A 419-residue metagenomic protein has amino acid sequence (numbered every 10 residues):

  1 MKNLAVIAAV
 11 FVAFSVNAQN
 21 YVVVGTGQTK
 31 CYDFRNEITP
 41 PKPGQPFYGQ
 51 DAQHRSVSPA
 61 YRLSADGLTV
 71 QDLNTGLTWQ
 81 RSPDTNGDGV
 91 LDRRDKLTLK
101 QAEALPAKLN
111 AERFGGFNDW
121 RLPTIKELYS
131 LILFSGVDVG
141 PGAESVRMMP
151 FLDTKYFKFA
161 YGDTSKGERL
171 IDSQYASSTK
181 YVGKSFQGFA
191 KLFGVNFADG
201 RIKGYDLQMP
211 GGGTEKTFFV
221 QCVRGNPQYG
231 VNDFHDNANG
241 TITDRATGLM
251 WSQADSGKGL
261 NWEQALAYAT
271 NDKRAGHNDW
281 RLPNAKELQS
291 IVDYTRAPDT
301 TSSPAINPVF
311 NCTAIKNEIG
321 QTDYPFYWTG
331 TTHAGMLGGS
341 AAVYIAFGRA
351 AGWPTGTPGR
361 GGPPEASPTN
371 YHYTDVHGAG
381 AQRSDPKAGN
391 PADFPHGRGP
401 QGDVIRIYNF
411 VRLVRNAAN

Functional and structural regions predicted by a protein language model:
K2-A8: Sec-dependent signal peptide recognition, specifically the positively charged N-region followed immediately by
A8-A9, A418: A periodicity- and composition-biased signal for non-globular, repetitive helical segments
A13-S15: N-terminal signal peptide c-region/cleavage motif recognized by signal peptidases
A18-R121, K126-W280, K286-N419: Glycine-aromatic-enriched surface loops/turns that form tight recognition elements
